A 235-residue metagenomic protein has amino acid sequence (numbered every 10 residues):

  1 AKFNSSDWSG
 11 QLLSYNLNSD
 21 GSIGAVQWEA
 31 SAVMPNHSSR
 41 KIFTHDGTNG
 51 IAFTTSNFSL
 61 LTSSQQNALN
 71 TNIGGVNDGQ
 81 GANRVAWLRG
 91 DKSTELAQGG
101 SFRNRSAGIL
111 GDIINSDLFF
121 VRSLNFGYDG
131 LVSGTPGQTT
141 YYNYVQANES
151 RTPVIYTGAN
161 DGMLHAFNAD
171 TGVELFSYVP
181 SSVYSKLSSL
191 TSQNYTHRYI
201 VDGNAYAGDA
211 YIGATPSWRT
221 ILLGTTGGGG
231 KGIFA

Functional and structural regions predicted by a protein language model:
A1-A235: A fold-level detector for beta-propeller and closely related beta-sheet-rich head/sensor domains
